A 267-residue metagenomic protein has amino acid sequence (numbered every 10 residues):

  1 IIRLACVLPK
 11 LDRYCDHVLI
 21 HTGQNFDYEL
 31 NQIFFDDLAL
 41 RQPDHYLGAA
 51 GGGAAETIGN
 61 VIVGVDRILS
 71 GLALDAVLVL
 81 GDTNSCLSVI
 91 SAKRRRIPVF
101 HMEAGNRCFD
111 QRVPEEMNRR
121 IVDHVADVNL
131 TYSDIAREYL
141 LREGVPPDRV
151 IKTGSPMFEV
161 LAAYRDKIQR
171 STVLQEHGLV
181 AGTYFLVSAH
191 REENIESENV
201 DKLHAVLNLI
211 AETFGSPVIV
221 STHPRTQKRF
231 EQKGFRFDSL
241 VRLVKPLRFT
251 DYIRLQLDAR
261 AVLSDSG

Functional and structural regions predicted by a protein language model:
I1-Q24: N-terminal subdomain of nucleotide-sugar transferases
D16-N60, G64: Conserved nucleotide-sugar phosphate-binding/catalytic loop shared by glycosyltransferases and other
Q24, Q32-F34, Q169-D258: Donor-nucleotide binding loops and adjacent catalytic segments primarily of GT-B fold Leloir glycosyltransferases
N25-E29, G48, V125-E198: A nucleotide-sugar donor-handling region in carbohydrate enzymes
V65, L69, R254-L257: Short alpha-helical donor nucleotide-sugar binding micro-motif in glycosyltransferases
S70-D75, L87-F100, M117: Glycosyltransferases and closely related glycan-assembly transferases that use nucleotide-activated donors
A76-L80, C86-V89, H101-M102, N129 (+1 more regions): A donor-sugar binding/catalytic signature common to diverse glycosyltransferases and related nucleotide-sugar
R107-D127, Q256: A conserved, positively charged/aromatic
